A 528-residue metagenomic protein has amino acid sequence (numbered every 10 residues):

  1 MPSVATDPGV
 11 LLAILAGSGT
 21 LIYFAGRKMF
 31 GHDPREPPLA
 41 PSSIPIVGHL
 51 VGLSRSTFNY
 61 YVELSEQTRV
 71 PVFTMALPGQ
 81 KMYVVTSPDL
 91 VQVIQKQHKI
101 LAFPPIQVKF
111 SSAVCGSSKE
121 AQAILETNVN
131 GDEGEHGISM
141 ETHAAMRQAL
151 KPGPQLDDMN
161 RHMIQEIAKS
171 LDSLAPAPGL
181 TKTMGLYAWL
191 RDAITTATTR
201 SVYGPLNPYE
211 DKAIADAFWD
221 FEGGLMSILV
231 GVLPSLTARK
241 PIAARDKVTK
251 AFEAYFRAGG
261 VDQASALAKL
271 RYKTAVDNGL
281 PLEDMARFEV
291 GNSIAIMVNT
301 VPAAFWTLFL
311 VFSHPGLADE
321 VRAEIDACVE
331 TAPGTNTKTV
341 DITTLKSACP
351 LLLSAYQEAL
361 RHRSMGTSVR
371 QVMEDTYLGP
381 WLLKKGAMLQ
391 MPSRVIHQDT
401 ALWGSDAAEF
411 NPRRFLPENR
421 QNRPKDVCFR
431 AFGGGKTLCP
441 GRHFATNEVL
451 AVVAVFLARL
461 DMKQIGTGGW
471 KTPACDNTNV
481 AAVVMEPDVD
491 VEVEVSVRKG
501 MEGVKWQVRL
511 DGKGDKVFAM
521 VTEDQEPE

Functional and structural regions predicted by a protein language model:
P2-N130: N-terminal membrane-proximal hinge/A-helix region immediately C-terminal to the signal-anchor transmembrane segment
V51-V62, A332-P380: Conserved cytochrome P450 K-helix E-x-x-R motif and the immediately C-terminal K′/meander segment
K81-V84, Q95, F103-L180, M184 (+2 more regions): Active-site substrate-recognition loop segments, prototypically the cytochrome P450 B′-helix/B-C loop
L156-P302: Cytochrome P450 heme-thiolate monooxygenase catalytic core
Y272-D326, E330, Q390, G441 (+1 more regions): Central I-helix of cytochrome P450 enzymes
L317, R442-V480: Cytochrome P450 heme-binding "Cys pocket" and the immediately downstream C-terminal segment
S347-T367, Q371-V372, V483-E528: C-terminal domain-closing interface element
M391-R420: Conserved cytochrome P450 K-helix/beta-meander segment immediately N-terminal to the heme-binding cysteine loop
